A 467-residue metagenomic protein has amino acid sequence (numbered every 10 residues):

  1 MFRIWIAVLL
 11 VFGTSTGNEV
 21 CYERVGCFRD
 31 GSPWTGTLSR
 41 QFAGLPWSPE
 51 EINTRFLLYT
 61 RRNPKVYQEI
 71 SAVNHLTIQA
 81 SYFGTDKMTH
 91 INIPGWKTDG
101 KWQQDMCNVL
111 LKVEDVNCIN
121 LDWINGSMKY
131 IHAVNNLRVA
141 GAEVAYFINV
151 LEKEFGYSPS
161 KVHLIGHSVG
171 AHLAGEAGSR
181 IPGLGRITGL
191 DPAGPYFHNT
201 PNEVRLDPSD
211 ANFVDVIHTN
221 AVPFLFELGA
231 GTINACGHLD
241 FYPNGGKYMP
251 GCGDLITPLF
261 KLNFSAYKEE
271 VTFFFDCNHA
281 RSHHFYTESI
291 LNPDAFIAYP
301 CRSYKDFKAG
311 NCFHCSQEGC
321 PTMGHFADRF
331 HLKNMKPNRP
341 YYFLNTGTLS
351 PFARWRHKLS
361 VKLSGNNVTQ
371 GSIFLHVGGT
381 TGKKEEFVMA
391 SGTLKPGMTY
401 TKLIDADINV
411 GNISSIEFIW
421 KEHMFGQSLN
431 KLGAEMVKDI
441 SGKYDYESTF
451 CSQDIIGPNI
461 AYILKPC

Functional and structural regions predicted by a protein language model:
F2-N120, S127-N136, Y146-P159, R205-P208 (+2 more regions): Flexible, membrane-associating and regulatory peripheral segments of lipid-active enzymes
P94, L164-E176: Glycine-rich nucleophile elbow surrounding the catalytic serine of serine-hydrolase chemistry
C107, A177-I181, N202-D210: Mature extracellular/periplasmic domains of secretome proteins
E143-I148, V214: Short, well-ordered amphipathic alpha-helical segments that serve as non-catalytic structural scaffolds within diverse
G156-S168, I187: Alpha/beta-hydrolase fold nucleophile elbow
R186-F197, V216-V222, G246: Active-site nucleophile loop of the alpha/beta-hydrolase fold
N212-I217, D240: Catalytic His-Asp charge-relay segment
